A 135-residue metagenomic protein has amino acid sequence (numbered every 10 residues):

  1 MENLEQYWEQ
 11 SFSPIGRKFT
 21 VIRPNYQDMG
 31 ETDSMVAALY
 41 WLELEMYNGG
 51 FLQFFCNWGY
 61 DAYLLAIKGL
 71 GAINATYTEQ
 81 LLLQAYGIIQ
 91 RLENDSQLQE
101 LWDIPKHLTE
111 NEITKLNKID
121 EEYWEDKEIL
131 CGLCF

Functional and structural regions predicted by a protein language model:
M1-Y63, G69-F135: Extended, alpha-helix-rich binding/interface surfaces that flank or overlap catalytic cores and mediate recognition
